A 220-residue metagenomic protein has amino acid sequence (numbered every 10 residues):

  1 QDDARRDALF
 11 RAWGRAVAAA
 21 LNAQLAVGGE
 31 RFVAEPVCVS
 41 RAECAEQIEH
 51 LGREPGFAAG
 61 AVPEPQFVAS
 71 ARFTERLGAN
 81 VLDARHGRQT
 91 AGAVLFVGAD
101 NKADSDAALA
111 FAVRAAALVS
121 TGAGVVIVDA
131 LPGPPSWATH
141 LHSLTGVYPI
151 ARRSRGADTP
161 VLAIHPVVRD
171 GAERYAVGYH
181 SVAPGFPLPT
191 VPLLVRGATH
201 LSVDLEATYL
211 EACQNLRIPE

Functional and structural regions predicted by a protein language model:
Q1-E220: Gly/Pro/Ser/Thr-rich low-complexity, intrinsically disordered segments predominantly at protein N-termini
